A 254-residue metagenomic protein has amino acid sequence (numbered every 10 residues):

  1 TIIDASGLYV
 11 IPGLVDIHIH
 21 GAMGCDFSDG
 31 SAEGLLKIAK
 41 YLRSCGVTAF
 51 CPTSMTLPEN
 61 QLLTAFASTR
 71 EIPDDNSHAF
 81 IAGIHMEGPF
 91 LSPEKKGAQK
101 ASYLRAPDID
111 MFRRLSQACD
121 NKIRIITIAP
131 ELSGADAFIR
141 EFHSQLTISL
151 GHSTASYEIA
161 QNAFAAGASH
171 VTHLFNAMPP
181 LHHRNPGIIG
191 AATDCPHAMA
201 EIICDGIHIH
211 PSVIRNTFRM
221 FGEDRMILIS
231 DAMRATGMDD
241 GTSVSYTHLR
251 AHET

Functional and structural regions predicted by a protein language model:
I2-L36, K40: Replace "His-x-His-based motif
H20, L36-A65, A79-S92, C119-E131 (+4 more regions): Divalent metal-dependent hydrolysis catalytic cores, especially in the metallo-beta-lactamase
G34, A65-S68, D108, R184-I189: Charged helix-capping and loop-helix junction motifs
A39, F66-R70, F112, I139 (+1 more regions): Generic structural signal for well-ordered alpha-helices, preferentially at hydrophobic/aromatic core positions
L63-D75, F138-L146: Short, electropositive alpha-helical surface patch
S92-A118: Conserved phosphate-binding/catalytic loop of the ribokinase/pfkB sugar-kinase fold
Q117-D240: Active-site core of metal-dependent hydrolases
T247-T254: Conserved small/polar residues in nucleotide/adenosyl-binding loops
